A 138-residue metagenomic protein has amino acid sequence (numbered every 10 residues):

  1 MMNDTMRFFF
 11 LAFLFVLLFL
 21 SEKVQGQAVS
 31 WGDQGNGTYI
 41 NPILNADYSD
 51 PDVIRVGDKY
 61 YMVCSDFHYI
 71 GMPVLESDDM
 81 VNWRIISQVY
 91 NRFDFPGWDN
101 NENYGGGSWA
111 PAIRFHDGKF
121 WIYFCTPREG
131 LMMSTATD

Functional and structural regions predicted by a protein language model:
M1-M2, F19, L131: Compositionally biased, low-complexity segments enriched in small residues
M2-F10: Bacterial N-terminal signal peptides that target proteins for export
M6, S21-E22, S49-P51: Residue-level micro-sites within transmembrane alpha helices that shape and flank functional polar/acidic positions
F10-S21: Bacterial N-terminal signal peptides
G26-D138: Carbohydrate-active catalytic/glycan-binding domains of CAZyme proteins, especially the secreted or lumenal ectodomains
